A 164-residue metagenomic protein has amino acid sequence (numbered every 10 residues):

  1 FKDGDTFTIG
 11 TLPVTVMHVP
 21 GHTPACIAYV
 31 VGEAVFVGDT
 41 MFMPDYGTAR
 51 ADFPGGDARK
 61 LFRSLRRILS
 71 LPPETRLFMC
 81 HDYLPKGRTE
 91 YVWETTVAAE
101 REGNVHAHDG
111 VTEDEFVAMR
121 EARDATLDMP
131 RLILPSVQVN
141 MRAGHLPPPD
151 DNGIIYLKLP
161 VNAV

Functional and structural regions predicted by a protein language model:
F1-P85, V164: Catalytic core of the metallo-beta-lactamase
R63-R76, C80-V164: Accessory terminal helices/loops
